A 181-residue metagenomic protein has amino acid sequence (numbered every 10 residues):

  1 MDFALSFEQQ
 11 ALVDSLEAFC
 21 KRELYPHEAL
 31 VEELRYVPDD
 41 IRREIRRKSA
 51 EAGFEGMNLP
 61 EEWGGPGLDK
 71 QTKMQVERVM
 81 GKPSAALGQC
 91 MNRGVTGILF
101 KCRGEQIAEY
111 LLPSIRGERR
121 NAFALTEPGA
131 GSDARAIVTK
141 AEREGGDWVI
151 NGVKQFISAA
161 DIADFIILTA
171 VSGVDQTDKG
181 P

Functional and structural regions predicted by a protein language model:
M1-A11: Intrinsic disorder at enzyme termini
S15-Y25, K48-A52: N-terminal glycine-rich anion-binding loops that anchor highly charged ligand groups
E28-Y36: C-terminal helix-coil-helix/basic helical segment that borders enzyme active sites and/or dimer interfaces and provides
A50-E118, S158-F165: Internal helix-loop-helix
G117-L125, T169: A short, Trp-centered hydrophobic/proline-enriched beta-strand micro-motif
G129-I137: Active-site-adjacent elements of ketosynthase-type condensing enzymes
T139-E142: A structural signal for short hydrophobic beta-strand segments in well-ordered beta-sheet cores
N151-P181: A short core secondary-structure module
